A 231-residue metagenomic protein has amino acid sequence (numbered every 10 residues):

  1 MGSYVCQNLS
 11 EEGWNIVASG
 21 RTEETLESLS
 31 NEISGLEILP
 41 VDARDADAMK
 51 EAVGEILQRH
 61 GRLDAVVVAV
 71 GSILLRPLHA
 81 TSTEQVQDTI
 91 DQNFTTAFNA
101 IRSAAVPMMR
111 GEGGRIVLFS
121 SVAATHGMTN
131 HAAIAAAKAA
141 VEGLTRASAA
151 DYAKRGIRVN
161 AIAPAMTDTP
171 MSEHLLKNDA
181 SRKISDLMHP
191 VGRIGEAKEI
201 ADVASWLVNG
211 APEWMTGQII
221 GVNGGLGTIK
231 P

Functional and structural regions predicted by a protein language model:
M1-V17: Canonical Rossmann dinucleotide-binding motif of NAD(H)/NADP(H)-dependent dehydrogenases/reductases, specifically
P77-L78, Q85-I90, S185: Substrate-binding pocket helix/loop in short-chain dehydrogenase/reductase
I101, A137, T145: Active-site helix of classical SDR
V106, A150-K154: Alpha-helical segment proximal to the catalytic Tyr-Lys
S121: Residue(s) in the substrate-gating loop at a strand-loop-helix junction that position the organic substrate next
H126, S205, T216-P231: Short C-terminal tail/terminal secondary-structure segment of NAD(P)H-dependent dehydrogenase/reductase domains
A153, R158, M215-G217: Short, small/polar-rich loop/turn modules that mediate ligand/substrate recognition or access, typified
